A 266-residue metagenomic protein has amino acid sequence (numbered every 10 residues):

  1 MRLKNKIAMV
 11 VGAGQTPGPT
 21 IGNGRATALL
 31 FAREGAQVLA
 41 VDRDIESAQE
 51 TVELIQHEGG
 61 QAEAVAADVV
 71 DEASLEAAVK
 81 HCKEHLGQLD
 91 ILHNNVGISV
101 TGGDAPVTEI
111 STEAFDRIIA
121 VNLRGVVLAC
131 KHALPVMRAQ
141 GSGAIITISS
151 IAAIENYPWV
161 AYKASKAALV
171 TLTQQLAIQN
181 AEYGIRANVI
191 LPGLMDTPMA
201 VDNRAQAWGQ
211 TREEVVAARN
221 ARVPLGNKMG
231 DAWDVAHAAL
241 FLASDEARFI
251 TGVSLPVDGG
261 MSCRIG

Functional and structural regions predicted by a protein language model:
L3-L39: Canonical Rossmann dinucleotide-binding motif of NAD(H)/NADP(H)-dependent dehydrogenases/reductases, specifically
G103-V107, S111-D116, R219: Substrate-binding pocket helix/loop in short-chain dehydrogenase/reductase
D104, A239-L240, T251-G266: Short C-terminal tail/terminal secondary-structure segment of NAD(P)H-dependent dehydrogenase/reductase domains
E109, Q210-D234: Catalytic Tyr-x(3-8)-Lys segment
C130, S165, T173: Active-site helix of classical SDR
S150: Residue(s) in the substrate-gating loop at a strand-loop-helix junction that position the organic substrate next
A181, R186, I250-G252: Short, small/polar-rich loop/turn modules that mediate ligand/substrate recognition or access, typified
